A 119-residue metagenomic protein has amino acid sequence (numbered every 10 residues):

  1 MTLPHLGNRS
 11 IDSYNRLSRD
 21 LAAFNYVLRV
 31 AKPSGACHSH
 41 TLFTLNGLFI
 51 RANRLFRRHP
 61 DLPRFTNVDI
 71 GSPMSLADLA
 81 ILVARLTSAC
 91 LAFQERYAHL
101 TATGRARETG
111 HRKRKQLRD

Functional and structural regions predicted by a protein language model:
M1-Q116: Long, low-complexity or tandemly repetitive, helically biased scaffold regions used for multimeric assembly/adhesion
